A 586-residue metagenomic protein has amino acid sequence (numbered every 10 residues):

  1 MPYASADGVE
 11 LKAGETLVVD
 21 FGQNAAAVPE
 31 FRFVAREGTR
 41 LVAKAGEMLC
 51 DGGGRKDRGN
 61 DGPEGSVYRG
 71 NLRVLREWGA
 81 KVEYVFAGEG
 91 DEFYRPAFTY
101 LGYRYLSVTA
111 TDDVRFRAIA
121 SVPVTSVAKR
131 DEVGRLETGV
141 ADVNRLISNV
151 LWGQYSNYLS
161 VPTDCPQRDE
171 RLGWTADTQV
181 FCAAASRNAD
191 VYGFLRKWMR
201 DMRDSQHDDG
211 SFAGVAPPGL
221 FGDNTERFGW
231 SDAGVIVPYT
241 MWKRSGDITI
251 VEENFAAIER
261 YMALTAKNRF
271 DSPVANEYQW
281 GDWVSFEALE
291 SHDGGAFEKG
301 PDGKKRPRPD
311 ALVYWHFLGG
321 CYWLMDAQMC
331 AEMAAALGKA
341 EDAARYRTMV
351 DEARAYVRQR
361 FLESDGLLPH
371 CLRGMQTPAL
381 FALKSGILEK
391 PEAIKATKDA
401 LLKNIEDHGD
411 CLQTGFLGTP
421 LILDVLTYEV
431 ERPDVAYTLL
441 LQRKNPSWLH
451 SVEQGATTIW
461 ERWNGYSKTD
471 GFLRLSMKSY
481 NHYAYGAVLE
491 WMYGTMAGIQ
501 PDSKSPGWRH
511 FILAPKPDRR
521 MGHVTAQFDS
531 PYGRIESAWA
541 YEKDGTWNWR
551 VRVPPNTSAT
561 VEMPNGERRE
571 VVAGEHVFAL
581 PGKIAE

Functional and structural regions predicted by a protein language model:
M1-R168, G193-R196, F212-A216, L220 (+2 more regions): Extracellular/oxidizing-compartment recognition motifs
A26, F98-Y103, A176, G229-D232 (+6 more regions): Short, solvent-exposed loop/turn segments at the edges of secondary structure
V28-E47, F98, V108-T109, T175-S205 (+4 more regions): Alpha-helical support elements that line or immediately flank enzyme active sites and cofactor-binding pockets
G53, T348, D434-E586: Non-catalytic C-terminal accessory modules of carbohydrate-active enzymes
Y105, D113-N149, Y155-S156, P162-G214 (+7 more regions): Active-site acid/base region of carbohydrate-active enzymes
G134-R135, G219-D223, K243, I248 (+8 more regions): Short beta-alpha connecting loops at secondary-structure transitions that line or flank enzyme active sites
S364, H370-M477: Extracellular polysaccharide-recognition and catalytic grooves
